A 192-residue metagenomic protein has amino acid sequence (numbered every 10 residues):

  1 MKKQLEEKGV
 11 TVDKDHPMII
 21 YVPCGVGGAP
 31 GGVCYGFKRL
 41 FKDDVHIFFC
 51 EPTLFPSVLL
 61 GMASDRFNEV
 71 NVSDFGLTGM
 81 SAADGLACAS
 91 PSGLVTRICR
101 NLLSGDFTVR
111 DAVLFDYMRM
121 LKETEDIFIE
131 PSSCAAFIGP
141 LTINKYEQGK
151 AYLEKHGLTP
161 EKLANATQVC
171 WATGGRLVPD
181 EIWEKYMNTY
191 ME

Functional and structural regions predicted by a protein language model:
M1-L40, T96-R100, T108-E123: Active-site/ligand-binding-proximal alpha/beta "capping" segment
L5, F37-F41, M62, I143-E147: Active-site catalytic pocket residues across diverse enzymes, especially alpha/beta-hydrolases
V10-P17, K42-D44, L158-N165: Short helix-terminating capping/connector loops at secondary-structure junctions
I19, H46, I127, T167-V169: Structural motif
V22-G25, F49-E51, V169-T173: Short beta-strand segments
C24-C34, S57-L59, S133-P140, R176-V178: Short glycine/serine/threonine-rich phosphate/pyrophosphate-binding segments that cradle anionic phosphate groups
R39-P131, W183-E192: Active-site/ligand-binding loops adjacent to catalytic centers
F75, A135-E192: Phosphate-binding loop/pocket of nucleotide- and phosphate-handling active sites
